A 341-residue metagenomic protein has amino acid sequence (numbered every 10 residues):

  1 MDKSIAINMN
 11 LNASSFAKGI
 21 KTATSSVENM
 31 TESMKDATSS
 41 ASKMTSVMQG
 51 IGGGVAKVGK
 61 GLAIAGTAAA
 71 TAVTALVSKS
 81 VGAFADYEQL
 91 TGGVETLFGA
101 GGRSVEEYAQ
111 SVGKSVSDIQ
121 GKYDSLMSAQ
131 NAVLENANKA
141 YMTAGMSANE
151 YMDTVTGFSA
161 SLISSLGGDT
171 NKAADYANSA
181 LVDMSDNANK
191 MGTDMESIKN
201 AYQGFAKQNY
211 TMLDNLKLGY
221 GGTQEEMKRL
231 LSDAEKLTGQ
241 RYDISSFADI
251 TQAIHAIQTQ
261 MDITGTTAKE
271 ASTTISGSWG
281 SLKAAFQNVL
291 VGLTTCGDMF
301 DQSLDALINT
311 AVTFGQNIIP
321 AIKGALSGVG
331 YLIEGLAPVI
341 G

Functional and structural regions predicted by a protein language model:
M1-D86, N209, Y331-G341: Low-complexity, glycine/alanine-rich, low-charge segments that are largely flexible
T22, L62-M142, V155-S164, Y176-A188 (+7 more regions): Small-residue helix-packing and pore-constriction motifs in hydrophobic alpha-helices
A41-M44, M48, L126-A129, A140-T154: Short amphipathic helix-turn modules centered on a small-residue break
M48-G52, V58-L62, A69-V73, G265-G341: Hydrophobic, low-dielectric interface segments
L166-T170: Short, solvent-exposed hinge/capping segments at secondary-structure junctions
